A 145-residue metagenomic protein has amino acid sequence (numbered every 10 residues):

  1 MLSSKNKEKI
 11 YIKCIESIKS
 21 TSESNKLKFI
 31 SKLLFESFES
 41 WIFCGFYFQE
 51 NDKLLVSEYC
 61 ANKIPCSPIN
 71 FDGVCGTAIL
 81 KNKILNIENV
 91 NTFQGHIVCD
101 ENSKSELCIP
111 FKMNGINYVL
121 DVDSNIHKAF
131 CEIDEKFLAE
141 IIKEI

Functional and structural regions predicted by a protein language model:
M1-K63, I145: Intrinsically disordered, low-complexity terminal regulatory regions
L2-S3, Y11, I15, Y118-L120 (+1 more regions): Juxtadomain coupling helices with adjacent low-complexity linkers
F38, V98-S103: Short loop/turn motifs at secondary-structure junctions and domain boundaries
W41, G73, E106: Short coil/loop residues immediately preceding or within conserved phosphate-binding loops of NTP-utilizing enzyme
F43, C108, V119: Short hydrophobic/aromatic beta-strand element in the GNAT-like acyltransferase core that lines or flanks the acyl-donor
Q49-C99: Regulatory sensory and allosteric helical modules in signal-transduction proteins and certain transcription factors
S105-K112: A short, aliphatic-rich beta-strand micro-motif
